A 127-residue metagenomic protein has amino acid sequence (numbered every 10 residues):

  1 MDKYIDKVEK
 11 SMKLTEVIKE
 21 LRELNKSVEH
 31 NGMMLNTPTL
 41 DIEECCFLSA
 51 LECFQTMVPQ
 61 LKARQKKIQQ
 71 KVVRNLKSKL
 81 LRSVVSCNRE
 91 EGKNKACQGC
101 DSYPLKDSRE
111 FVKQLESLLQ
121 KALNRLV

Functional and structural regions predicted by a protein language model:
K3-V127: Extracellular/luminal segments of secreted precursors and ectodomains of membrane proteins
